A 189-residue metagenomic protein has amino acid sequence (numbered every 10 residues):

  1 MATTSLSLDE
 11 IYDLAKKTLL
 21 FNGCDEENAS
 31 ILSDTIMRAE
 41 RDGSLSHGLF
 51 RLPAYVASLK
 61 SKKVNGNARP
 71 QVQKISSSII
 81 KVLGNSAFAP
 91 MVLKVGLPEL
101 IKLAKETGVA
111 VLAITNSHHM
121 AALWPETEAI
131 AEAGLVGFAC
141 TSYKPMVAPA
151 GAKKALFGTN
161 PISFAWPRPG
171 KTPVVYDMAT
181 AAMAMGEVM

Functional and structural regions predicted by a protein language model:
M1-N22: Generic N-terminal amphipathic, Lys/Arg-enriched alpha-helix
T4-L8, C24-F50, V64-I75: N-terminal glycine-rich anion-binding loops that anchor highly charged ligand groups
M37, P90-M91, G96-T115: Alpha/propeptide regions of enzymes that mature by internal proteolysis
G48-I101: Active-site cofactor/substrate anionic-group-binding motifs, chiefly glycine- and Lys/Arg-rich phosphate-binding loops
S76-I79, E106-A110, E132-V136, G158-P161 (+1 more regions): Short coil/turn connectors at secondary-structure junctions
V82-G84, K105, V111-N116, G137-T141 (+2 more regions): General beta-strand structural signal in soluble alpha/beta enzymes
V147-M189: Phosphate/diphosphate-binding glycine-rich loops and adjacent basic-rich segments that engage nucleotide
